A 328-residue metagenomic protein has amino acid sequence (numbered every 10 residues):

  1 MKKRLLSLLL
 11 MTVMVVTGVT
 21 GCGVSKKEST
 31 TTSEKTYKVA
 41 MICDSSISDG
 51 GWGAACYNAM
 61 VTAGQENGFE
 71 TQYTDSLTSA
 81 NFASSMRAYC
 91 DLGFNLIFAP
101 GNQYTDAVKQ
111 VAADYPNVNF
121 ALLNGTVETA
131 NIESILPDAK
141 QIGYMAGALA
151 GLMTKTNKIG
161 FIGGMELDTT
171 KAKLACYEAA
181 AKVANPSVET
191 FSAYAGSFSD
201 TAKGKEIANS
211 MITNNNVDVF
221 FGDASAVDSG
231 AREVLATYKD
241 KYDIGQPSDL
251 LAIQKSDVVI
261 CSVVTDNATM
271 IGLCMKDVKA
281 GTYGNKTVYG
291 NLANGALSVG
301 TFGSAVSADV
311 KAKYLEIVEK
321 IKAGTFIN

Functional and structural regions predicted by a protein language model:
M1-Y37: Short, low-complexity disordered leader/linker segments with a strong preference for bacterial N-terminal type II
V24-N328: A residue-level marker of the well-folded mature domains of exported/periplasmic proteins
